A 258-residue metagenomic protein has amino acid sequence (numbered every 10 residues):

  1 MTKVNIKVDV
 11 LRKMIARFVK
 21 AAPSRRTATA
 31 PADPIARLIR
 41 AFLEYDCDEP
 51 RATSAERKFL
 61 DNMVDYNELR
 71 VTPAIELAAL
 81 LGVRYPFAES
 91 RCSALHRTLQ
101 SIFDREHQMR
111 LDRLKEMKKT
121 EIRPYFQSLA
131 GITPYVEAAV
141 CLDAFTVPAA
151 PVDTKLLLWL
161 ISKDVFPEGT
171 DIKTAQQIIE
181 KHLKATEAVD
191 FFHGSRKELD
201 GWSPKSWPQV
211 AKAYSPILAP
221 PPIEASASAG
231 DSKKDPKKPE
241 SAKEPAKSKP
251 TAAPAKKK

Functional and structural regions predicted by a protein language model:
M1-K3, Q209, I217-K258: Polybasic, lysine-enriched low-complexity intrinsically disordered terminal tails
V4-V8, A16-A227: Catalytic cores of DNA base-excision repair glycosylases
R12: Structured C-terminal helix/loop/strand segments within mature extracytoplasmic catalytic/sensor domains
